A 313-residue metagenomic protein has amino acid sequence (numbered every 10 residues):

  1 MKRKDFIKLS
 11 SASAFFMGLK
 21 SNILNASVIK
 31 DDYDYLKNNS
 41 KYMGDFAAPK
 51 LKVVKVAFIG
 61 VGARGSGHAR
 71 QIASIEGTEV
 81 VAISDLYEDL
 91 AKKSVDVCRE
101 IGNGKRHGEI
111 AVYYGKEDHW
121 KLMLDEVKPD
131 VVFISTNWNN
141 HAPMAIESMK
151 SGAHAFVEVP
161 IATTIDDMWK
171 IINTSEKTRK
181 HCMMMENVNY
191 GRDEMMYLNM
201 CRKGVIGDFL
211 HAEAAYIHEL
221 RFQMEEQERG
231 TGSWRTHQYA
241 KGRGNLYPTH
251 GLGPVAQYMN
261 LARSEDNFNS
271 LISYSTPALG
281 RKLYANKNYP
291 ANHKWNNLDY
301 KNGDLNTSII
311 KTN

Functional and structural regions predicted by a protein language model:
K2-A153, W169-H181: N-terminal glycine-/serine-/threonine-rich beta1-alpha1-beta2 phosphate-ribose binding loop of Rossmann-like
G60, K177-M183, V188-N302, N306-S308: Predominantly a Rossmann-like dinucleotide-binding segment in NAD(P)-dependent oxidoreductases
V127, A153-V157, T236-Q238: A short, mixed-charge helix-start or loop-turn motif at secondary-structure junctions
V127, P160, E186-N187: N-terminal Rossmann-like NAD(P) cofactor-binding subdomain of oxidoreductases, focused on the glycine-rich
W138, I161-A162, H218: Short glycine-enriched loops at secondary-structure junctions
A162-D166, G191-R192: Conserved PLP phosphate-binding loop immediately N-terminal to the Schiff-base lysine helix in PLP-dependent enzymes
I309-N313: Active-site beta-strand termini and strand-to-loop segments that position acidic
